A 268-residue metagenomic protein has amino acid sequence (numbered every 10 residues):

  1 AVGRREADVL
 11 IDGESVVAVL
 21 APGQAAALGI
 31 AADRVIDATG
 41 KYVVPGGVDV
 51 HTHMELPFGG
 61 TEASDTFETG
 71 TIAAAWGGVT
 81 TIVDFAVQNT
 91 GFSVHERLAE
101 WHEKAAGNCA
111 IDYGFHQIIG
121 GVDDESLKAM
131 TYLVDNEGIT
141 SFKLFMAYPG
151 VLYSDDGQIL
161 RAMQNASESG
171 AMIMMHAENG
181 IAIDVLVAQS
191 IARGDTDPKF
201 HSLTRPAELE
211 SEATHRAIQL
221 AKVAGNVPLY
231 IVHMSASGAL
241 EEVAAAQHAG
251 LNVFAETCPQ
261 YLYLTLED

Functional and structural regions predicted by a protein language model:
A1-P45: Histidine-rich, glycine-flanked metal-binding segment
E14, G40, H51, A74 (+7 more regions): Divalent metal-coordination and catalytic microenvironments
S15, T52-M54, V87, N179 (+2 more regions): Short, glycine/acidic-enriched loop or turn micro-motifs at the edges of active sites
D33, T80, T140: Conserved acidic residues
A38-N108, E125: Metal-associated gating/positioning segment near the N- to mid-region
M54, A86-A110, Q117-D124, A129-Y132 (+3 more regions): Active-site loop-to-helix "anion-binding N-cap" substructures in soluble metabolic enzymes
V79-V83, C109-G114, L220-L229: Short, surface-exposed connector motifs at secondary-structure boundaries
E125-D268: Histidine/acidic residue-rich metal-binding segments in metalloenzymes
